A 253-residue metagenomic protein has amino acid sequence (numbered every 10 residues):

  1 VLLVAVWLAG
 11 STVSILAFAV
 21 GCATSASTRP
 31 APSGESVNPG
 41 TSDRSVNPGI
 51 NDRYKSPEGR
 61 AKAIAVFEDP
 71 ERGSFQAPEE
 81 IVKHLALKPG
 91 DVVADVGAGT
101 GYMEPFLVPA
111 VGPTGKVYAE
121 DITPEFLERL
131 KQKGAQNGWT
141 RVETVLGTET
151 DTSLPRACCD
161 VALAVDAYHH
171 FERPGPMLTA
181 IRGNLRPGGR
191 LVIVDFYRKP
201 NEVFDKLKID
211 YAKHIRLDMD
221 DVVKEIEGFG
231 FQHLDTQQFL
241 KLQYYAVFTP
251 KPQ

Functional and structural regions predicted by a protein language model:
A23-A94: Class I SAM-dependent transferase core
V93, A162-L163: Hydrophobic beta-strand segment of the Class I
A94, G99-D151: Class I SAM-dependent methyltransferase SAM/SAH-binding core
V108, G175-R190: A short glycine-rich, Lys/Arg-flanked "PGG" loop and its adjoining helix->strand segment in the class I
T152-V161: A short acidic, Gly/Pro-enriched loop at the edge of an enzyme's catalytic core that lines a small-molecule cofactor
V192-R216: Conserved class I S-adenosyl-L-methionine
I215-F229: Short alpha-helix
L234-Q253: Core SAM-dependent methyltransferase catalytic element
